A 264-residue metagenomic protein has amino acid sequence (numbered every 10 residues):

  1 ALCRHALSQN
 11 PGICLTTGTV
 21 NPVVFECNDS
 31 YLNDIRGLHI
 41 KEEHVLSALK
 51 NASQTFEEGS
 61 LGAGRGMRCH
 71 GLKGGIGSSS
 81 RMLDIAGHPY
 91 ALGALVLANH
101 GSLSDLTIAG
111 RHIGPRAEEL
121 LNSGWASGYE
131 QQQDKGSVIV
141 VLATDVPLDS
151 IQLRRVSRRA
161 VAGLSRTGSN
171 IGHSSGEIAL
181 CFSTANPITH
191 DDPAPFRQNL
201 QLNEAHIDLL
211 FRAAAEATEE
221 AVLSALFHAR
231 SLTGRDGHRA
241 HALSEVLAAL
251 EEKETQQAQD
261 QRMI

Functional and structural regions predicted by a protein language model:
A1-I264: Alpha/propeptide regions of enzymes that mature by internal proteolysis
